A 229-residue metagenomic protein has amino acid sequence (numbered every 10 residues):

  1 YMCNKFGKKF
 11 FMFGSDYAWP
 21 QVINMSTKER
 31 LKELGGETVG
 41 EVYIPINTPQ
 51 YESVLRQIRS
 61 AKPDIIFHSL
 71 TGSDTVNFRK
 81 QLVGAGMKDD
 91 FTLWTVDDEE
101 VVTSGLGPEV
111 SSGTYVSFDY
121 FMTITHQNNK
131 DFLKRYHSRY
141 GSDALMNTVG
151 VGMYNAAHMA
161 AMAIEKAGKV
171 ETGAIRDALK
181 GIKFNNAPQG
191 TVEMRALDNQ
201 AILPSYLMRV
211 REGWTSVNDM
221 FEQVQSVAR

Functional and structural regions predicted by a protein language model:
Y1-R229: Extracytosolic ligand-binding ectodomains
